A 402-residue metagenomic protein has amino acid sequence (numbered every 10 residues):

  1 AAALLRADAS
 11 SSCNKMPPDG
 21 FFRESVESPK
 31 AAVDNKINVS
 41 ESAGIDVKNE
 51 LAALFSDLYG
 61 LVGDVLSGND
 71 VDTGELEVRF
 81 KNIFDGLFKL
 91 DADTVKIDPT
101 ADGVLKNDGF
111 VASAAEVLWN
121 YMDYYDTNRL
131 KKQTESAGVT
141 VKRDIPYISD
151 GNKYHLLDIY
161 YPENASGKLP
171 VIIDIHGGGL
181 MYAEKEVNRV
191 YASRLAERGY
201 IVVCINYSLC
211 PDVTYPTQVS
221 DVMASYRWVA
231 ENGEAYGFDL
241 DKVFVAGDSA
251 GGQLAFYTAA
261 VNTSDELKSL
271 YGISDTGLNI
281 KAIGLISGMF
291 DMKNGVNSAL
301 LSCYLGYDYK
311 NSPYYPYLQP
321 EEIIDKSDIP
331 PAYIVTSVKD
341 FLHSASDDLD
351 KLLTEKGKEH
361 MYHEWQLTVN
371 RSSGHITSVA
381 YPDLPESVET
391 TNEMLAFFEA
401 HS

Functional and structural regions predicted by a protein language model:
A1-A3, S10, E24: Hydrophobic alpha-helical connector segments
A2-L5, I45-V65, R79: Hydrophobic alpha-helical segments that form the core of small-molecule binding pockets and/or dimer interfaces
R6-A7, D340: Compositionally biased, low-complexity segments
A7, C13, F55-D72, G86-D91: Amphipathic C-terminal alpha-helical segment
C13-S42, K48-A52: Amphipathic alpha-helical packing segments from all-alpha helical-bundle domains
N35, V39, A43, G68 (+3 more regions): Surface-exposed polar/charged interaction patches
E75, A92-S402: Alpha/beta-hydrolase superfamily serine-hydrolase fold, recognizing
V78-G86: A beta-strand edge to alpha-helix "cap/lid" segment located at domain peripheries
